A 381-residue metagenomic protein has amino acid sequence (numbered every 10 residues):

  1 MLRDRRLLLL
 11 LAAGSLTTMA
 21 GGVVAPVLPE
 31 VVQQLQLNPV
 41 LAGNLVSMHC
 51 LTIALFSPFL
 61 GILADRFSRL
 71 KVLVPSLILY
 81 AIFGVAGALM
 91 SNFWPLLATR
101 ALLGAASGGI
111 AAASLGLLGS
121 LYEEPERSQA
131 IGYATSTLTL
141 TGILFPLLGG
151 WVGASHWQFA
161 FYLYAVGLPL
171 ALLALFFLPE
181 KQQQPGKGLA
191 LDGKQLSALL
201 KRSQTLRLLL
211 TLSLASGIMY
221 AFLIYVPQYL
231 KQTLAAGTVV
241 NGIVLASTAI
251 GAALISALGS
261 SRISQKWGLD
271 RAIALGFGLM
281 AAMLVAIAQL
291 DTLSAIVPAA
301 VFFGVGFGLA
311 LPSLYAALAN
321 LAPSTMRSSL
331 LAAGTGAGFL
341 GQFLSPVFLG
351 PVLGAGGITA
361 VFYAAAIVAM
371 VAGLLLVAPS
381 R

Functional and structural regions predicted by a protein language model:
M1, E180-L208: Juxtamembrane intracellular "pre-TM" segments in multi-pass secondary transporters
Q36, S68, L89-P95, E123 (+2 more regions): Helix-breaking motifs and short loop linkers at transmembrane-helix boundaries and internal kinks in secondary membrane
L55-W94: Conserved MFS/SLC helix-loop-helix module at the cytosolic interface between two early adjacent transmembrane helices
S57-S68, I255-G268, L353: Helix-to-loop junctions at the C-terminal end of transmembrane segments in multipass secondary transporters
L79, F83-A86, W94-L103, S294-F302: Paired small-residue
F93, T99-L138: Cytoplasmic helix-loop-helix junction between adjacent transmembrane helices in 12-TM secondary transporters
E124-P125, Q129, Y133-F176: Helix-loop-helix hairpin linking two adjacent transmembrane segments in secondary transporters
L321-I358: A late C-terminal transmembrane helix in Major Facilitator Superfamily
